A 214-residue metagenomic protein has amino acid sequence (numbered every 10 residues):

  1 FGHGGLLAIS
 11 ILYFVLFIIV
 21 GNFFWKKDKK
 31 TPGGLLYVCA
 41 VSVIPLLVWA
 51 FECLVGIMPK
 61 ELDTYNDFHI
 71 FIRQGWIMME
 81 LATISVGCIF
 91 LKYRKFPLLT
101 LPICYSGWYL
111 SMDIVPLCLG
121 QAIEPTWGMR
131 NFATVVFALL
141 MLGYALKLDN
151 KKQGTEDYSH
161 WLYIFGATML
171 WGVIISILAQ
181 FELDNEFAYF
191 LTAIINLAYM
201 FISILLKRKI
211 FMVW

Functional and structural regions predicted by a protein language model:
F1-W214: Alpha-helical multi-pass membrane segments and their bilayer interfacial helix-loop junctions
